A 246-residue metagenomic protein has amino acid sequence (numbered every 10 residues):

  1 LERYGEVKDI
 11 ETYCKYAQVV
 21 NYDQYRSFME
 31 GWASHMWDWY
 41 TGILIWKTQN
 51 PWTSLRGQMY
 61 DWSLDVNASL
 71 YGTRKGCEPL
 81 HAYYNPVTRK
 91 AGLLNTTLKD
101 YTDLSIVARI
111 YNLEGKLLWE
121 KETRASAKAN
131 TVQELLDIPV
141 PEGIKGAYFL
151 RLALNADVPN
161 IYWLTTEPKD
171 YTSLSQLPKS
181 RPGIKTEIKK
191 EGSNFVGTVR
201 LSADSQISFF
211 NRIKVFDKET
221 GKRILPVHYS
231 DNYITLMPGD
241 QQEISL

Functional and structural regions predicted by a protein language model:
L1-T102, V107, L118: Substrate-binding clefts and catalytic carboxylate motifs of secreted carbohydrate-active enzymes
V66-S69, G76-Y84, V158-S193: Long, low-complexity ectodomains and other extracytoplasmic segments of secretory-pathway proteins
T88-L94, G192-S205: Short beta-strand elements of extracellular/lumenal beta-sandwich folds
A91, A108, L152, G197-V199 (+1 more regions): Generic short beta-strand
L98-G115, D204-R223: Short acidic, flexible loop segments centered on an aromatic residue
I106-A147, R223-L246: Intrinsically disordered, low-complexity Pro/Gly/Ser/Thr-rich segments with frequent PxxP/GP/PP motifs and embedded
E134, I138-P178, S245-L246: Terminal connector regions
N160-S175, I207-Q242: Intrinsically disordered, low-complexity Ser/Thr/Gly-rich stretches
